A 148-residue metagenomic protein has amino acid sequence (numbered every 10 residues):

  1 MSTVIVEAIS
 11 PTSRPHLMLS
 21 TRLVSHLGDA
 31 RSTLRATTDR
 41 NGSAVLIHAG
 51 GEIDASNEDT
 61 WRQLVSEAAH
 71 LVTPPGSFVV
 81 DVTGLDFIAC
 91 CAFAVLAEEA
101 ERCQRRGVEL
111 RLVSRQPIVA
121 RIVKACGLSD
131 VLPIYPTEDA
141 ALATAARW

Functional and structural regions predicted by a protein language model:
M1-R35, N41, L142, R147-W148: Actinobacteria-biased recognition of intrinsically disordered, low-complexity terminal regions
R14-H16, S20, R31, V82 (+3 more regions): Generic N-terminal initiation segments characterized by hydrophobic and/or small/turn-forming residues
L19, L23-S66, V82-G84: STAS-typified acidic loop motif
T37, V113, Y135: General small-molecule cofactor/ligand-binding pocket signal
E52, Q116, E138-A140: Short, solvent-exposed coil/turn elements at secondary-structure transition points
A55-L132: Amphipathic alpha-helical interaction surfaces in cytosolic regulatory modules
V131-T137, A141: Short acidic-hydrophobic, aromatic-tinged amphipathic segments that line or gate anion-handling sites
